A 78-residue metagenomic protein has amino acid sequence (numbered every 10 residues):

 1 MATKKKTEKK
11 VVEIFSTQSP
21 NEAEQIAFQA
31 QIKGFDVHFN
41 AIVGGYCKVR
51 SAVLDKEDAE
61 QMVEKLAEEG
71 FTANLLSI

Functional and structural regions predicted by a protein language model:
M1-A2: Pro/Ala/Gly-rich low-complexity, hydrophilic intrinsically disordered segments
K5-E8, Q18-K48, A52-I78: Extracytoplasmic
E13-I14: Targeting-peptide/extracellular-domain and disordered-appendage signature
